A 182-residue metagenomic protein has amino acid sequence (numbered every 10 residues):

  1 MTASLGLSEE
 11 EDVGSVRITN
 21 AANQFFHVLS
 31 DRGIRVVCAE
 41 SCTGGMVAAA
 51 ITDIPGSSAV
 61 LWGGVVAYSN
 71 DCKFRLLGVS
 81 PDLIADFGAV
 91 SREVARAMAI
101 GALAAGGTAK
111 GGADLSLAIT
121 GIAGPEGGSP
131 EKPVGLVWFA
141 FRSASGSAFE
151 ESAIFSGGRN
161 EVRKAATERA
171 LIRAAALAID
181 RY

Functional and structural regions predicted by a protein language model:
T2-Y182: Short alpha-helical segments enriched in small residues
